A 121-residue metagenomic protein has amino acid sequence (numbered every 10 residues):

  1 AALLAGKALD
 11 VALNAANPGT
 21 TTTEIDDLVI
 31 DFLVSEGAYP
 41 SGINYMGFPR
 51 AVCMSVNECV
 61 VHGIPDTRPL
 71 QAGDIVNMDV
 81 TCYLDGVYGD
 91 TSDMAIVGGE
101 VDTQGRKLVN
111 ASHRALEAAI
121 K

Functional and structural regions predicted by a protein language model:
A1-K121: Active-site neighborhoods and metal-handling regions in enzymes and metal-associated proteins
